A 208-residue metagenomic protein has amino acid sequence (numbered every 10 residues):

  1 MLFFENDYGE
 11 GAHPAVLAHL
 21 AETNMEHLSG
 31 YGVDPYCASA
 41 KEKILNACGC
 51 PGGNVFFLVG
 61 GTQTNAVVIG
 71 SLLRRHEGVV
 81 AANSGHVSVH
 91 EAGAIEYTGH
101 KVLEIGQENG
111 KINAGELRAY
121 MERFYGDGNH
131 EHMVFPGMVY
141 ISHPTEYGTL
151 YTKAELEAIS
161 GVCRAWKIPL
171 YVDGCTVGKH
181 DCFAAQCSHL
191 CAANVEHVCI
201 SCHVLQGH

Functional and structural regions predicted by a protein language model:
L2-H208: Conserved PLP-enzyme active-site core in the AAT-like
